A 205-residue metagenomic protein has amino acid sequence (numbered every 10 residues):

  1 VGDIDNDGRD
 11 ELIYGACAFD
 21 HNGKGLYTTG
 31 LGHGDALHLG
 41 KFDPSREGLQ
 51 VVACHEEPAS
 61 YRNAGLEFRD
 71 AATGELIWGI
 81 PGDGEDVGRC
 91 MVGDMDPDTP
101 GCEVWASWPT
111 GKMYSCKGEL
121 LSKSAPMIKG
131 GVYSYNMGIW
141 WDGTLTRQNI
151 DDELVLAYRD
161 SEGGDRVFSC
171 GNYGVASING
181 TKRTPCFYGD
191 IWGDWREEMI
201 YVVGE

Functional and structural regions predicted by a protein language model:
V1-E205: Beta-propeller-forming repeat regions
